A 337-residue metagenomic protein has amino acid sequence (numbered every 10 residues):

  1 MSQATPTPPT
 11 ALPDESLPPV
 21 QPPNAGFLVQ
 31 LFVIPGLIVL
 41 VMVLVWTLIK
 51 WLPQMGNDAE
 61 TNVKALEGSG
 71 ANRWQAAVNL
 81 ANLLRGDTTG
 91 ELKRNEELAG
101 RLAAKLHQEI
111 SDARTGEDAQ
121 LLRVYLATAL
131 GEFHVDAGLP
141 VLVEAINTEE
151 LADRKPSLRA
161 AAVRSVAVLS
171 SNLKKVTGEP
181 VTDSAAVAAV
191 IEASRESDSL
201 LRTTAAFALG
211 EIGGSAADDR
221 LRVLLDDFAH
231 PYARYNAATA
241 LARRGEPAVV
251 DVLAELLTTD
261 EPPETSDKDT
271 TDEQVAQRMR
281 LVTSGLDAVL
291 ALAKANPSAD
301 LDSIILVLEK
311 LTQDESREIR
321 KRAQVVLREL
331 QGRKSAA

Functional and structural regions predicted by a protein language model:
M1-V20: N-terminal intrinsically disordered, acidic low-complexity segments at the extreme N-terminus
P22-I38: N-terminal Sec-pathway targeting helices
L31-I34, W46-Q54, R73-E91, D118-V135 (+7 more regions): Structural detector for internal amphipathic alpha-helices that build alpha-solenoid repeat scaffolds
V39-W46: Alpha-helical transmembrane segments
L52-K64, T88-A113, V135-E149, N172-S194 (+4 more regions): Amphipathic alpha-helical scaffolding segments comprising HEAT/armadillo-like alpha-solenoid repeats
A59-V78: Short extracytoplasmic/periplasmic juxtamembrane "stem" segments immediately C-terminal to an N-terminal membrane anchor
L66-A71, A104, Q108-L121, T148-K155 (+5 more regions): Short coil turns that connect the paired helices of HEAT/ARM alpha-solenoid repeats
D302-A337: Hydrophilic extracytoplasmic domains
